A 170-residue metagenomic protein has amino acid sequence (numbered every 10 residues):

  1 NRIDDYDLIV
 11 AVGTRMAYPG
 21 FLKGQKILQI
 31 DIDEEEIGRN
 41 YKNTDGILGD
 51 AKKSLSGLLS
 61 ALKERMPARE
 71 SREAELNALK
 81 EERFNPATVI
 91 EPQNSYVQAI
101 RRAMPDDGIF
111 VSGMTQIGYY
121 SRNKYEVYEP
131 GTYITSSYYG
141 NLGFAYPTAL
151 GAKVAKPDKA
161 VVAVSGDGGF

Functional and structural regions predicted by a protein language model:
N1-I37: Phosphate/diphosphate-binding loops
R2-V12, D158-F170: A short, small-residue-rich loop immediately preceding and capping a beta-strand
V10, L28-I30, D45-I47, I134 (+1 more regions): Hydrophobic/aromatic beta-strand patches that form the interior of the parallel beta-sheet core in alpha/beta enzyme
A11-G13, D31, V111-G113, V164-S165: Short beta-strand segments
T14-M16, E34, Y139, S165-F170: Acidic, glycine-rich active-site loops and adjacent beta-strand->loop/helix elements that engage anionic groups
G20-G24, R39-K42, L59, Y120-E126 (+1 more regions): Short acidic, glycine/serine/threonine-rich loops at helix termini
G24-M114: Phosphate/pyrophosphate-binding active-site segments
N77-D158: Active-site diphosphate/adenylate-binding microenvironment
